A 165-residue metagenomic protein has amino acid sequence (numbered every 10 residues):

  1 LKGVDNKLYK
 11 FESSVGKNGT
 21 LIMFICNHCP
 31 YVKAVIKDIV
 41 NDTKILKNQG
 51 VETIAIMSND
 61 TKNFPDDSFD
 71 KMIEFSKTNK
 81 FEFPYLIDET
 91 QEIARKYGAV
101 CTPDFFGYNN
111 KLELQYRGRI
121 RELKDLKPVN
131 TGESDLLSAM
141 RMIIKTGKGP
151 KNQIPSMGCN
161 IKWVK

Functional and structural regions predicted by a protein language model:
L1-S13: N-terminal "domain-start" segment that seeds a small globular fold
F11-V35, I39, T53, M140: Short active-site neighborhood of thiol/selenol oxidoreductases, capturing the structured segment around
K17-G19, Q49-E52, F81-F83, N110: Loop/turn elements at helix/coil->beta-strand transitions in domains of secreted/extracellular proteins
I25, M57-D60, I120-E122: Short, histidine-centered active-site or binding-site loop motifs used for metal coordination, general acid-base
A34-T78, E89-I93: Structural microenvironment flanking redox-active thiols in thiol-disulfide oxidoreductases
I73-N109, Q115: Short, internal strand/loop/helix patches that form the active-site neighborhood or redox-interaction surface
G107-K165: Thiol-/selenol-based redox modules, centered on thioredoxin-like and closely related oxidoreductase domains
